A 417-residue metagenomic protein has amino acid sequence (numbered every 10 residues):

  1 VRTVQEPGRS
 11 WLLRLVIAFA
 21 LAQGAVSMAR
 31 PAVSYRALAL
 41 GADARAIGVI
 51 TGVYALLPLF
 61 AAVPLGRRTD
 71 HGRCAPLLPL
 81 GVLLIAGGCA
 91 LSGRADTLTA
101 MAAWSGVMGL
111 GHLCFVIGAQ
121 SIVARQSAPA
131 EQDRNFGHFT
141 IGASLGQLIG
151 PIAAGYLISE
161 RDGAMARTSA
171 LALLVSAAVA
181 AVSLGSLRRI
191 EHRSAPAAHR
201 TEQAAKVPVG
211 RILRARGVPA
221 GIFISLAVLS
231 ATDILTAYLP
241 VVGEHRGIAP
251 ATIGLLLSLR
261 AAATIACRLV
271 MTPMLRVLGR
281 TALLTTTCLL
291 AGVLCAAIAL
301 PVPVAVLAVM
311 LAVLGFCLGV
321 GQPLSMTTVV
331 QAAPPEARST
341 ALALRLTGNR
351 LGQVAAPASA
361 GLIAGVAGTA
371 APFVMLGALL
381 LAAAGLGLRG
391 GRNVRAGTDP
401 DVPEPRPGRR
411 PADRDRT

Functional and structural regions predicted by a protein language model:
V1-R9, I190-G221, G408: Juxtamembrane intracellular "pre-TM" segments in multi-pass secondary transporters
G8-A55, A220, I224, T232-V242 (+1 more regions): Helix-loop boundary and gating motifs at the non-cytosolic
A55-V63, L148, A261-I265, L269 (+1 more regions): Residue-level signature of mid-helix packing/kink "hotspots" within the transmembrane helices of 12-pass Major
A61-R73, C267-R280, A364: Helix-to-loop junctions at the C-terminal end of transmembrane segments in multipass secondary transporters
P76-A90, A282-A296: Structural signature of the two symmetry-related core transmembrane helices
G88, T99-V107, A305-V313: Paired small-residue
G106-A143: Cytoplasmic helix-loop-helix junction between adjacent transmembrane helices in 12-TM secondary transporters
G155, A177-A198, L386-G391: C-terminal membrane-cytosol helix-exit motif in multi-pass small-molecule transporters
